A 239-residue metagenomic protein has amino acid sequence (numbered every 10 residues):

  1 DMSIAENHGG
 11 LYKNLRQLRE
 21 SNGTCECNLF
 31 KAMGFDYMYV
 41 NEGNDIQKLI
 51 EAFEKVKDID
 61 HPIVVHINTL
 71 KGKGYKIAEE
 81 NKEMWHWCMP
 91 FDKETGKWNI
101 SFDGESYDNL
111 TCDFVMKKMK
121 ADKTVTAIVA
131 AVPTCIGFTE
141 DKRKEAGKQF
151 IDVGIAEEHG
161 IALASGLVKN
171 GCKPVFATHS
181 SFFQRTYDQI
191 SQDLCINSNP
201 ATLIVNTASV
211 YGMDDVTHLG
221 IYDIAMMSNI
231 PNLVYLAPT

Functional and structural regions predicted by a protein language model:
D1-K13, L29, N197, P231: Mobile "lid/hinge" segments at catalytic clefts and subdomain interfaces of large enzymes
H8-Y12, R16-T24: A substrate-engagement module of RecA-like helicase motors
S21-C25, F35-A52, D58-T239: Thiamine diphosphate
